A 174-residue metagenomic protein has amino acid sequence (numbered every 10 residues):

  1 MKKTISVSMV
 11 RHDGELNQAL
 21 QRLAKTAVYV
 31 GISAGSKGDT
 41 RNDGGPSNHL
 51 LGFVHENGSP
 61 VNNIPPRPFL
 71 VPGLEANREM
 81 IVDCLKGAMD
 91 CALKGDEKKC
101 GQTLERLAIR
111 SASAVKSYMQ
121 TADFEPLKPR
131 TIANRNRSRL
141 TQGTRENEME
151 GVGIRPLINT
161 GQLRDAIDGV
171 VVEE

Functional and structural regions predicted by a protein language model:
M1-E174: Short, Lys/Arg-rich flexible segments
